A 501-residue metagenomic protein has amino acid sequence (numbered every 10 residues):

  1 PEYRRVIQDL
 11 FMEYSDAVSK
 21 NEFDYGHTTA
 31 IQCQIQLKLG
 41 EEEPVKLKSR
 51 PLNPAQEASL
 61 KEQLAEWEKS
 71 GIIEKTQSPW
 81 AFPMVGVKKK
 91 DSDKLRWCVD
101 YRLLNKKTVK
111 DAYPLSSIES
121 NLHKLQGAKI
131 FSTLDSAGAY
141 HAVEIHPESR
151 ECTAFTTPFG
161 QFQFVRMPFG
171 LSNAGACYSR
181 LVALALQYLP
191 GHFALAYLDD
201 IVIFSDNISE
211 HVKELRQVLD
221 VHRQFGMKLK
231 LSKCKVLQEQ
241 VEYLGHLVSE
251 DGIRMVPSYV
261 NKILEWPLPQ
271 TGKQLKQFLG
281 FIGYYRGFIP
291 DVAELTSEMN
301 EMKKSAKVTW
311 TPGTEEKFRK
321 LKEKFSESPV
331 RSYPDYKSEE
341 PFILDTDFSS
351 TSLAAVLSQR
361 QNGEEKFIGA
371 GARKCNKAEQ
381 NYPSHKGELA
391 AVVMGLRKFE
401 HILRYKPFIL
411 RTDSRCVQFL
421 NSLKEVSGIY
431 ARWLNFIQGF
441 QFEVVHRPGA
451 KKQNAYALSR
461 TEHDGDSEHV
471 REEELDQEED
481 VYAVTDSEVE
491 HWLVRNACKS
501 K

Functional and structural regions predicted by a protein language model:
P1-D9, D251-F278, L434-K501: Flexible, low-complexity interdomain linkers flanking nucleic-acid-processing modules
P1-Y113, A194-D199, F204-S205, G245 (+1 more regions): Reverse-transcribing Pol proteins
N21-Y25, K69-K75, G175-Q217, F288-V292 (+1 more regions): Active-site palm subdomain of RNA-directed nucleic acid polymerases
I35, H192, Y197, S232-Y333 (+1 more regions): C-terminal reverse transcriptase regions that engage the nucleic-acid substrate
A58, Q126-K129, Y140, F159-H192 (+1 more regions): Conserved pre-motif C helix in the palm subdomain of viral-like polymerases
K88-K94, L104-K110, H141-E144, L189-K228 (+5 more regions): Catalytic palm subdomain of template-directed nucleic-acid polymerases, centered on the conserved carboxylate motif
N105, G160-C177, Q361-A390, R415-Q418: A short, polar/acidic, helix/strand-boundary loop motif
P383, V393-G449: RNase H catalytic domain
